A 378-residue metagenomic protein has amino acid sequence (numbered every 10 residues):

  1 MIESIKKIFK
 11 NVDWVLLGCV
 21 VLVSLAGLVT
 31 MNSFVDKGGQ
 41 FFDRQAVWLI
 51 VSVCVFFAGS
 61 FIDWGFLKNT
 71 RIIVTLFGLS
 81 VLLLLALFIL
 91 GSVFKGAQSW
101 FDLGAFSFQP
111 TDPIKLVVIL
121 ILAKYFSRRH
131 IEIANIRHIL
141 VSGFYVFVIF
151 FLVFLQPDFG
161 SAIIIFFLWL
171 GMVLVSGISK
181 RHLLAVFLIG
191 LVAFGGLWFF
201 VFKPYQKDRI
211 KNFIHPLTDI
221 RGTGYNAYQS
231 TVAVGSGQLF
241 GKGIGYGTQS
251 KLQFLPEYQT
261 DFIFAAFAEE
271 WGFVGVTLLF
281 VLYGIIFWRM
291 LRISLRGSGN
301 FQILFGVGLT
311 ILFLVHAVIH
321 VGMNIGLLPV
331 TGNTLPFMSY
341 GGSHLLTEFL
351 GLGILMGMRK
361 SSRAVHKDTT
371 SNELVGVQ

Functional and structural regions predicted by a protein language model:
M1, M31, H320-Q378: A juxtamembrane structural motif centered on a specific transmembrane helix
M1-V20: N-terminal membrane topogenic signal
L17-L25, V29-N226, A265-I325, L350-I354 (+1 more regions): Hydrophobic alpha-helical transmembrane segments of multi-pass inner membrane proteins, especially in bacterial systems
S99, Y246-T248, T331-G332: Short glycine/proline- and charge-enriched loop/turn segments that cap or connect secondary-structure elements
G104-I114, L155-P157, Q238, K242 (+1 more regions): Glycine/serine-rich anion-binding loops at beta->alpha junctions that coordinate negatively charged ligand groups
S127, F240, L328: Nucleotide phosphate-binding site architecture
S161, T260, T310, T331-T334: Ser/Thr-centric signal marking residues that sit in or immediately flank functional binding/regulatory motifs
N212, P216-T260, W271-G275: TM-adjacent membrane-interface loops and short helices in multi-pass inner/ER membrane proteins
